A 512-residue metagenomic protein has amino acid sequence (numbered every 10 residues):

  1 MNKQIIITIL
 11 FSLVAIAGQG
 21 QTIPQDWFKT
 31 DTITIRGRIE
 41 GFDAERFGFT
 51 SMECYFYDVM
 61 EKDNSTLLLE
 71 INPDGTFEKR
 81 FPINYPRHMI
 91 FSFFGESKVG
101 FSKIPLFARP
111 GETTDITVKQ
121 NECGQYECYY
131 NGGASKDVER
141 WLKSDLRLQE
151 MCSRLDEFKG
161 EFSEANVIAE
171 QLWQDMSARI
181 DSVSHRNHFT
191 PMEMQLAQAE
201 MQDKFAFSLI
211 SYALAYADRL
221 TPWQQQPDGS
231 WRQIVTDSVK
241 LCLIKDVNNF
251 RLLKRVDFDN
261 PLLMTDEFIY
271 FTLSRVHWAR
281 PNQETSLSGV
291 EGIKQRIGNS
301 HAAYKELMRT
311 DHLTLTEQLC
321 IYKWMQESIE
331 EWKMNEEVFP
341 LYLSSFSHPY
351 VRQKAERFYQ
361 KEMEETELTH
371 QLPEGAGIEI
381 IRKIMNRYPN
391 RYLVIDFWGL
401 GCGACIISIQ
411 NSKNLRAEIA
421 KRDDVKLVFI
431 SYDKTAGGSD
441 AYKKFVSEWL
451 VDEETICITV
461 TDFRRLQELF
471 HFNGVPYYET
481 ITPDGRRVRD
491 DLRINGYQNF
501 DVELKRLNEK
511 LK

Functional and structural regions predicted by a protein language model:
M1-P24, G399, L507: Bacterial Sec-dependent N-terminal signal peptides
Q21-M192: A non-transmembrane, solvent-exposed segment enriched in polar/low-complexity residues
Q120-R391: Oxidative protein folding and maturation machinery
K383-S412: Short active-site neighborhood of thiol/selenol oxidoreductases, capturing the structured segment around
Y388-L393, D423-K426, L450-E453, P483-D484: Loop/turn elements at helix/coil->beta-strand transitions in domains of secreted/extracellular proteins
I395-W398, R422, Y478: Exposed, low-structure sequence patches enriched in small/polar residues
I407-E448, V460-Q467: Structural microenvironment flanking redox-active thiols in thiol-disulfide oxidoreductases
V460-L504: Thiol/disulfide oxidoreductase modules built on the thioredoxin-like
